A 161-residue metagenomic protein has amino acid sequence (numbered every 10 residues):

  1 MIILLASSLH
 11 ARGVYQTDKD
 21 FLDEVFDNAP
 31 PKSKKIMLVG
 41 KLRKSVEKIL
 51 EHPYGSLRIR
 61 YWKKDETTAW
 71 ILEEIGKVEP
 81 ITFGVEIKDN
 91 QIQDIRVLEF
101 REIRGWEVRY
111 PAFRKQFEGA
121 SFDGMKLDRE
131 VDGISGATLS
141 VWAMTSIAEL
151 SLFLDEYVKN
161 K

Functional and structural regions predicted by a protein language model:
M1-S7: Bacterial N-terminal signal peptides
A11-V131, T138-W142, S146-K161: Flexible, solvent-exposed loop/hinge segments and secondary-structure transition points
